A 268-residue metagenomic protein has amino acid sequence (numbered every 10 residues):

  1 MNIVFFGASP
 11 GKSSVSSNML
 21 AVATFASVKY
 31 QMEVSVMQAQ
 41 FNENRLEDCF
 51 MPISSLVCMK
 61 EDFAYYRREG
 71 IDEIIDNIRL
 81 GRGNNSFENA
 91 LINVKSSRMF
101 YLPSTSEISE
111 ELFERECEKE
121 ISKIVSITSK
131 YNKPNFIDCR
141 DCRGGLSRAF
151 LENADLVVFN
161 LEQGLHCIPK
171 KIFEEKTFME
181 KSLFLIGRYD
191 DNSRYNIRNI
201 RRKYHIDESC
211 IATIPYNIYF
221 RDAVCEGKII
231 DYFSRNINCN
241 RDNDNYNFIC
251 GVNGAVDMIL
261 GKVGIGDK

Functional and structural regions predicted by a protein language model:
N2-G81, L151: Walker A/P-loop NTP-binding active-site region of P-loop NTPases, recognizing the glycine-rich GxxxxGKT/S
F5-G7, M37, P103-S104, F136-D138 (+3 more regions): Conserved beta-strand segments of the P-loop GTPase G domain that flank and frequently precede/overlap
R82-K95, Y101-R143: Cytosolic-facing regulatory segments adjacent to core modules
F113-S122, K171-R194: P-loop/Walker A phosphate-binding loop and immediately adjacent motor/lid segment at beta-alpha junctions
Y131-N132, N153-D155, E208: Short, well-ordered alpha-helix to beta-strand connector turns
G145-G164: Inter-motif core of Ras-like GTPase G domains
D190-N238: Beta-strand-loop-alpha "switch" segments that mediate conformational coupling across diverse proteins
D231-K268: NTP-binding/hydrolysis catalytic cores, primarily Walker-type P-loop NTPases
